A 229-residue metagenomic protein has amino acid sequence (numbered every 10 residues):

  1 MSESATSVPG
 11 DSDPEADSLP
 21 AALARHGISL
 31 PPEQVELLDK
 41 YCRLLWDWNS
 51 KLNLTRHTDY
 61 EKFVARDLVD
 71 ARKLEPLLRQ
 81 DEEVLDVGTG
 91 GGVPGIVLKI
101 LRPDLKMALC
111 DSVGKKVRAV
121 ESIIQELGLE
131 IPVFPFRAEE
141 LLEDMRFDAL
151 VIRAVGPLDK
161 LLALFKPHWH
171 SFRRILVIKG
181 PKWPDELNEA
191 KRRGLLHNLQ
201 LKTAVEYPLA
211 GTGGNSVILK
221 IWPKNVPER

Functional and structural regions predicted by a protein language model:
M1-L85, K115-L129: Class I SAM-dependent transferase core
P32, V133-R137, T203-V205: Short loop/edge segments at beta-strand edges and connector loops that shape dinucleotide/nucleotide cofactor-binding
L45, L98, K179, I221: Residue-level signal for inorganic ion chemistry
V69-I152, L162-A163: Conserved SAM/SAH cofactor-binding pocket of Class I
V155-L158, P181-W183: Short beta->alpha connector loops
L162-I175: A short glycine-rich, Lys/Arg-flanked "PGG" loop and its adjoining helix->strand segment in the class I
F172-D185: Conserved beta-strand signature within the Rossmann-like core of class I S-adenosyl-L-methionine
K182-R229: Active-site capping/gating segments
